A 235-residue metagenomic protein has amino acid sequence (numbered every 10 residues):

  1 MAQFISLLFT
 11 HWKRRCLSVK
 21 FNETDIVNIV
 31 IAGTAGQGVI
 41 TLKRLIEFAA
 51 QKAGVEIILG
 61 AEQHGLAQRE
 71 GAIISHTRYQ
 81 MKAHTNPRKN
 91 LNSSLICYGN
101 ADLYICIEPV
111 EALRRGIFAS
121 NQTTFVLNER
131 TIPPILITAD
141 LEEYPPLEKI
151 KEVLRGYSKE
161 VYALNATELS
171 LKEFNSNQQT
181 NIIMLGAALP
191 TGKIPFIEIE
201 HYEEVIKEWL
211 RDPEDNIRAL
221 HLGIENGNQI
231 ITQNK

Functional and structural regions predicted by a protein language model:
M1-C16: Iron-sulfur cluster-binding cysteine motifs and their immediate structural context in ferredoxin-like electron-transfer
K13-K235: Active-site cofactor/cluster-binding pocket
